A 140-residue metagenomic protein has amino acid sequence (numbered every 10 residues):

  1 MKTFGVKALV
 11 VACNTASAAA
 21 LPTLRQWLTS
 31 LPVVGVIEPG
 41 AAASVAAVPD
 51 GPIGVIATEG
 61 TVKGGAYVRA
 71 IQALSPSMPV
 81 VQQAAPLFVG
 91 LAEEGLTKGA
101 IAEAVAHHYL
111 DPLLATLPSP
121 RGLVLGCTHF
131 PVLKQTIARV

Functional and structural regions predicted by a protein language model:
M1-V140: Non-catalytic structural scaffold of enzyme domains
